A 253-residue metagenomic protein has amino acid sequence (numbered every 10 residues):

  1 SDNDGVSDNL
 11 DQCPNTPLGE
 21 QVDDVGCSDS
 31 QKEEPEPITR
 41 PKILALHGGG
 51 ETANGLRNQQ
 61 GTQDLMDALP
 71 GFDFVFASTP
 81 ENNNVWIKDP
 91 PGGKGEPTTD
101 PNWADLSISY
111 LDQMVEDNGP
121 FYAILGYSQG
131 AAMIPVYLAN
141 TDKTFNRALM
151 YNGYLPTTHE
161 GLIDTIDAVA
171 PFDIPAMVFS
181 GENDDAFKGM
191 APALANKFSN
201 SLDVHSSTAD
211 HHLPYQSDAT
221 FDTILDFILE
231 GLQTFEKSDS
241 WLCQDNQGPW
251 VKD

Functional and structural regions predicted by a protein language model:
S1-P35, K252: Extracellular calcium-associated, cysteine-rich motifs in secreted modular proteins
P41-P120: Serine-hydrolase catalytic machinery in alpha/beta-hydrolase-like enzymes
R57-T62, L162-I163, F187-N196: Short alpha-helix in the alpha/beta-hydrolase fold that links the catalytic acid
T79-P80, A148-T157, N183, A209: Active-site nucleophile loop of the alpha/beta-hydrolase fold
L125-I134: Gly/Ala-rich beta-loop-alpha elbow adjacent to hydrolase catalytic centers
T157, S180-G189, L194, D210-H212: Acidic catalytic loop of the alpha/beta-hydrolase fold
F172, M177-S180: Short beta-strand/loop motif that positions the catalytic acidic residue of the alpha/beta-hydrolase fold
A209-A219: Catalytic histidine-centered segment of alpha/beta-hydrolase-like enzymes
